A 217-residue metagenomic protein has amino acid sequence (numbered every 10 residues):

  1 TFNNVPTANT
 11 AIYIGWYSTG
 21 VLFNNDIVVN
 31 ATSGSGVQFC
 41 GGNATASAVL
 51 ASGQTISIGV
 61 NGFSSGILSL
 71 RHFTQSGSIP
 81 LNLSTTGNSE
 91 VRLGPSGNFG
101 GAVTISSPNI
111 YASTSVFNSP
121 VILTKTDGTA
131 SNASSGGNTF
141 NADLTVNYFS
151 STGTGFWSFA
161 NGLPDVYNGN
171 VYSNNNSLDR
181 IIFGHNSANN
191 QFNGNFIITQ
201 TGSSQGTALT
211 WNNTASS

Functional and structural regions predicted by a protein language model:
T1-T139, D143-V166, N170-S217: Extracellular beta-strand-rich, repetitive "passenger/adhesive" scaffolds that bind or process carbohydrates
